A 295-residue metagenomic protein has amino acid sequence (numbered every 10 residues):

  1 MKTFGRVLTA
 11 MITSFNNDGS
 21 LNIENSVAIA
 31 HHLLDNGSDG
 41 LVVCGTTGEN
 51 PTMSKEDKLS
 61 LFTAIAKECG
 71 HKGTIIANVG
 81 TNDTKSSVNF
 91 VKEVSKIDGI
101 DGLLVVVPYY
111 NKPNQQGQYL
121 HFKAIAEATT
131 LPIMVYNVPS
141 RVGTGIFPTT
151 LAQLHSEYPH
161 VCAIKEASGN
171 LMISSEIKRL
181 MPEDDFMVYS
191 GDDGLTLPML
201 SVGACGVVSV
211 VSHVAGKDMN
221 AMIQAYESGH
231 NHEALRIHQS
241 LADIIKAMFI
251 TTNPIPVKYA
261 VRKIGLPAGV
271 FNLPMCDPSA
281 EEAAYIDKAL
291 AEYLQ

Functional and structural regions predicted by a protein language model:
M1-K2, Q295: Basic/polar N-terminal segments that are highly enriched at the extreme N-terminus, encompassing both cleavable
K2-T9, S14-G143: Active-site beta->alpha loop and helix N-cap motifs at the rims of alpha/beta catalytic domains
V7-T13, H32, N36-S38, E93 (+3 more regions): C-terminal alpha-helical cap/extension of soluble enzyme domains
S26, K58, F62, S87 (+7 more regions): A general structural signal for well-ordered alpha-helical segments in protein cores
G73-T74, I133, C162, D185 (+1 more regions): Secondary-structure boundary/capping signal
D83, D192-D193, S279: Helix N-cap/beta->alpha junction signal
E127-A128, R141-F249: Catalytic alpha/beta core domains of metabolic enzymes, predominantly
